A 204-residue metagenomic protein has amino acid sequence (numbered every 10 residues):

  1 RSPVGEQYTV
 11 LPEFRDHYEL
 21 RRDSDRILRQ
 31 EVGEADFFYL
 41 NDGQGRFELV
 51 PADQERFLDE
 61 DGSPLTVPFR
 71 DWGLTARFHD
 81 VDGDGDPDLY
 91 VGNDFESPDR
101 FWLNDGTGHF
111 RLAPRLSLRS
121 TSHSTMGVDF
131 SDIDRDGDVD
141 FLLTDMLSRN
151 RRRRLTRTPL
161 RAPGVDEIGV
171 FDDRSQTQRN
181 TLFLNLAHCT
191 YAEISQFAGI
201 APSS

Functional and structural regions predicted by a protein language model:
R1-S204: Acidic, glycine/proline-rich Ca2+-coordinating loop motifs
